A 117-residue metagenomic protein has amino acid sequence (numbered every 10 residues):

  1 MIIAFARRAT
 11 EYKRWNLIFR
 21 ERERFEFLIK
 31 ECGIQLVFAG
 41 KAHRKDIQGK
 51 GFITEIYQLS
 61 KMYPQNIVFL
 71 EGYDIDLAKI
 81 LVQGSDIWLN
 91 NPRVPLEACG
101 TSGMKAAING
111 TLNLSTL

Functional and structural regions predicted by a protein language model:
M1-Y73: Conserved catalytic-core segment of nucleotide-activated headgroup transferases in glycan assembly
F19, L59, I80, P95-L96: Residue-level detector of solvent-exposed, low-hydrophobicity positions
V37, V68, I80-V82, V94: Extended aliphatic helical segments
D76-L77: Short acidic active-site motifs
V82-L117: Catalytic binding pocket for nucleotide-activated donors in carbohydrate/polymer assembly enzymes
